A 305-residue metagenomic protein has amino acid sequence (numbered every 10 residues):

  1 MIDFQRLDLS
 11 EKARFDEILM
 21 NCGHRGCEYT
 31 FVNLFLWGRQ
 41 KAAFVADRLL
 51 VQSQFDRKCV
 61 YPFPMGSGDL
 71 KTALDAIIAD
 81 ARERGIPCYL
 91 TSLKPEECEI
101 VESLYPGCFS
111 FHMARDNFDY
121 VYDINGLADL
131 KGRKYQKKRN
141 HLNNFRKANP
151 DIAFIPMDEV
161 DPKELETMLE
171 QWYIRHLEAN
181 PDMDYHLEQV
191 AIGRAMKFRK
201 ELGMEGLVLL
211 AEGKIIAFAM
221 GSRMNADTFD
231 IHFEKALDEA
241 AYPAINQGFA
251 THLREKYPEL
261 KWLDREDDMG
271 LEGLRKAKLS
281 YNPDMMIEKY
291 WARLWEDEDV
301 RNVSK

Functional and structural regions predicted by a protein language model:
D3-L7, E11-C22: Short Lys/Arg-enriched alpha/beta "domain-start" segment
G23, C27-E97, L210-D238: Conserved donor-binding loop and adjoining core beta-sheet/short helix segment in diverse acyl/aminoacyl transferases
P87-L104, R115-D119: Short, glycine/charge-rich beta-strand/loop segments that flank catalytic centers and engage negatively charged groups
Y89-L90, I155, W262-R265: Short catalytic-loop micro-motif centered on adjacent basic/acidic residues
E97-F111, N140, M269-M286: Conserved active-site alpha-helix within GNAT-family acetyltransferase domains
G107-P181: Acyltransferase donor/substrate-recognition loop-hinge adjacent to the catalytic core
V160, E164-A211: Short, conserved active-site entrance elements at the starts or edges of catalytic domains
M204-W295: Aromatic (often tryptophan-rich) hydrophobic motifs at membrane interfaces
